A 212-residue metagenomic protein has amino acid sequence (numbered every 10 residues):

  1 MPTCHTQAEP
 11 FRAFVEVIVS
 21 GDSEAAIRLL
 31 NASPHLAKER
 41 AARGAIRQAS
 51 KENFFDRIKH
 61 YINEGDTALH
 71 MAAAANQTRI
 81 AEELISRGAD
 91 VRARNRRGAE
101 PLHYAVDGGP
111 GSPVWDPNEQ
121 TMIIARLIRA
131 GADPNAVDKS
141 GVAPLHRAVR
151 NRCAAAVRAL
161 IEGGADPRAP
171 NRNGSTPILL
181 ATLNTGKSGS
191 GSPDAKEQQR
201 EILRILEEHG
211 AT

Functional and structural regions predicted by a protein language model:
M1-E16, P117-E119, A130, G163 (+2 more regions): Ankyrin-repeat-protein effector appendages
P2-S20, D66, H70-R87, H146-G163: Short, charged, low-hydrophobicity "junction" segments
Q7-F14, E39-A68, R94-G111, V137-A143 (+1 more regions): Ankyrin-repeat boundary/"N-cap" motif
E16-G21, K59, M71-Q77, Y104-Q120 (+2 more regions): Ankyrin repeat A-helix N-terminal signature
S23-L30, Q77-I85, G111-R129, C153-I161 (+1 more regions): Ankyrin repeat structural motif
Q77-I80, N95-P101, Q120, R126 (+5 more regions): Secondary-structure boundary/capping motif
